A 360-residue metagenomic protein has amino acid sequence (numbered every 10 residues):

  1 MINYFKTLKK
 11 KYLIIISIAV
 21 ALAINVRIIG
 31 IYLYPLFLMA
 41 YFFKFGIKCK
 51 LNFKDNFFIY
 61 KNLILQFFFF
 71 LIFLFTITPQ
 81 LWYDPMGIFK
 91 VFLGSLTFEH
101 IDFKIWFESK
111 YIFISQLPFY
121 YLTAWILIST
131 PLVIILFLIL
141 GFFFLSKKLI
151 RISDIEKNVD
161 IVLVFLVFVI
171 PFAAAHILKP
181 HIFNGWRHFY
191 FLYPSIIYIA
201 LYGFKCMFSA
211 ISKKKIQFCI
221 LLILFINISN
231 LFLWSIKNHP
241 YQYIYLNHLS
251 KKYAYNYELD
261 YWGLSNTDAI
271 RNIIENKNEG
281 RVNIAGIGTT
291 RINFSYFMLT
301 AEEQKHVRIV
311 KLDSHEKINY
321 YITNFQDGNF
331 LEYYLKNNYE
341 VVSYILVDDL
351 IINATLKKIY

Functional and structural regions predicted by a protein language model:
M1, T76, F204-F208, I273: Transmembrane-helix signature of membrane-embedded glycosylation machinery that interfaces with polyprenol carriers
M1-L13, I47: Membrane-interface transmembrane helices that cradle and orient dolichyl/undecaprenyl
I2, A19-Y34, A40-K44: Hydrophobic, small-residue-rich alpha-helical packing segments that form membrane-like cores
L8-I14, P118, V159, K214-F218: Membrane-helix interface segments
Y12-R27, W125, F172: Membrane-interface alpha helices of multi-pass inner-membrane proteins
A23-V26, I31-L33, A124-L138, F183-S209: Hydrophobic/aromatic-rich transmembrane helices and adjacent perimembrane loops
Y34-I182, I226-D268, D327: Transmembrane-lumen/periplasm boundary regions of multi-pass, lipid-linked membrane glycan transferases
P79-W82, I88-L96, P180, Q217-I359: Catalytic lumenal/periplasmic loop and adjoining terminal transmembrane helix of membrane glycan-assembly enzymes
